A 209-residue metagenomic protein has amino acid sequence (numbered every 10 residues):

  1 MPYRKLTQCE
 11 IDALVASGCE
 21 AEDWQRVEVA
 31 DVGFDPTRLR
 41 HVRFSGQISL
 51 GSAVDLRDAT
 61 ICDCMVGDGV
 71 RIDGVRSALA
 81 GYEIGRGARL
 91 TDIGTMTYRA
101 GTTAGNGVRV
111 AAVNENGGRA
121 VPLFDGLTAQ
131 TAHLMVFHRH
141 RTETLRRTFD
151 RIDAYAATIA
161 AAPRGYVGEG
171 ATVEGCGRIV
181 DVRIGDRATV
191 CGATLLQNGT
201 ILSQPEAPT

Functional and structural regions predicted by a protein language model:
M1-G165, E169-G170, C176, R187: Terminal amphipathic alpha-helical/low-complexity segments used for targeting or macromolecular assembly
G165-T209: Core mixed alpha/beta domains of very large multi-subunit molecular machines
